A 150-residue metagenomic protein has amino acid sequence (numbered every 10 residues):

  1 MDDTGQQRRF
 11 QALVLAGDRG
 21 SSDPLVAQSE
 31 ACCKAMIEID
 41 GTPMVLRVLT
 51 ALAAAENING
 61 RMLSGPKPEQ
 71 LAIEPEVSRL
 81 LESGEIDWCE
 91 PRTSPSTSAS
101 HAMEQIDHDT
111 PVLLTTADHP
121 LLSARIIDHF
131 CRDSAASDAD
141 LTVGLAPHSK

Functional and structural regions predicted by a protein language model:
M1-E30: N-terminal nucleotide-binding beta1-loop-alpha1 segment
A16, S64-K67, T116, L145: Short beta-strand/turn micro-motifs composed of small residues that flank or help shape donor/cofactor-binding pockets
Q28-V48: Short catalytic helix/loop segments, enriched in acidic residues and glycine and frequently bearing histidine
L46, G60-P66: Short internal beta-strands
T50-I58: Short, acidic, metal-binding catalytic loop of nucleotide-sugar glycosyltransferases
P68-E74: Short, charged/polar "capping" segments at the starts of alpha-helices and the immediately preceding loops
E76-L114, L121-L122, D128-H129: Short phosphate-binding loop-to-helix
L122-K150: Conserved core of the sugar-phosphate nucleotidyltransferase
